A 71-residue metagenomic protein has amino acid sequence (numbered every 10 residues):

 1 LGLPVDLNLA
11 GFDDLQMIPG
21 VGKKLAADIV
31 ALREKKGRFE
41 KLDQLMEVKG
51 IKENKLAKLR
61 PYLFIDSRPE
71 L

Functional and structural regions predicted by a protein language model:
L1-P19, A31-E47, A57-L71: Extended, structured, electrostatic nucleic-acid-contact surfaces
K24-A31: Pre-recognition alpha-helix immediately N-terminal to the DNA-recognition helix within helix-turn-helix or winged-helix
